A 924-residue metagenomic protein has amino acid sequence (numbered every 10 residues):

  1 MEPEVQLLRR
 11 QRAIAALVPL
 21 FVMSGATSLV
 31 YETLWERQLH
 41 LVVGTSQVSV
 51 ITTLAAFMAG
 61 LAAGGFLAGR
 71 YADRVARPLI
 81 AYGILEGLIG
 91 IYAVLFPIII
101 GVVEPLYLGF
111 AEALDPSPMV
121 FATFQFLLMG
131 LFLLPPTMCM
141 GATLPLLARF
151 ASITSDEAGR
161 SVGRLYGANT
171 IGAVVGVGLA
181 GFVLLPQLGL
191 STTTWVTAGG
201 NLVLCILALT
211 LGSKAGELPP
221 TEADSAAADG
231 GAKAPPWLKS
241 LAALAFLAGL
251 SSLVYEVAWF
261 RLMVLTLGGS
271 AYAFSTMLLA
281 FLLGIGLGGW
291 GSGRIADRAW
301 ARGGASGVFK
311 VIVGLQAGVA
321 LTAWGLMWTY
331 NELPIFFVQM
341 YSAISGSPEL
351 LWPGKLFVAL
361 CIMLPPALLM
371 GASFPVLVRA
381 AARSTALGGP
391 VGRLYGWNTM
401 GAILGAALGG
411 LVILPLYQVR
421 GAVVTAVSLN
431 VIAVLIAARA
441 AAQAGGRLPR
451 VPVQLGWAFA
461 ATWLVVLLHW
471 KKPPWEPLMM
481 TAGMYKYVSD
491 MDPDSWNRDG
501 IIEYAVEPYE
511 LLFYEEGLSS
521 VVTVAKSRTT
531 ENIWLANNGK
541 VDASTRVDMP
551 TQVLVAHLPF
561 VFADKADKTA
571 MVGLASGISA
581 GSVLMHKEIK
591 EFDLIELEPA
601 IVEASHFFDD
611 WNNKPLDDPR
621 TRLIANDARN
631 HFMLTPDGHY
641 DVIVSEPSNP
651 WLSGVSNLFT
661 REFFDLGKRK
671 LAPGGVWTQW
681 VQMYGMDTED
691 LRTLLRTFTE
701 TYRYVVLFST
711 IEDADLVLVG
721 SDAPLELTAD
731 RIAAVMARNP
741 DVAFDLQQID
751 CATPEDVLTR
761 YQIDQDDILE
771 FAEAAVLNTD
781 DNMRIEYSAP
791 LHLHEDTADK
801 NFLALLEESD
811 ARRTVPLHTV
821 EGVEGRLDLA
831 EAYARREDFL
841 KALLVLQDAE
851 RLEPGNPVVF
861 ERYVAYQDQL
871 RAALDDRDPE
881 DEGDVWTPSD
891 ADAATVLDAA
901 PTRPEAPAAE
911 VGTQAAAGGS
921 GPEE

Functional and structural regions predicted by a protein language model:
M1-A734, R738-D741, D796-T797: Alpha-helical transmembrane segments of multi-pass membrane proteins
A729-D828, A832: SAM/dcSAM-binding transferase cores
L827-D828, V858-Y863: Alpha-solenoid helical repeat scaffolds
Y866-G883: Alpha-helical linker/edge segments of TPR/alpha-solenoid repeat scaffolds and analogous pre-/post-domain helices
